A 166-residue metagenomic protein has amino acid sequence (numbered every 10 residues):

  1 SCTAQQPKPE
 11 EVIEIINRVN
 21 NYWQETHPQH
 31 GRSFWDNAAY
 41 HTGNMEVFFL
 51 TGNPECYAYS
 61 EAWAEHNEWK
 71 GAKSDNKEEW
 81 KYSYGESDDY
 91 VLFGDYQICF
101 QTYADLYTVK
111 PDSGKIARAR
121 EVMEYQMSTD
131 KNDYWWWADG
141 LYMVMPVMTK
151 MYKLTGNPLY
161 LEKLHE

Functional and structural regions predicted by a protein language model:
Q5-E166: Glycan-recognition and catalytic cores of secretory/periplasmic carbohydrate-active enzymes
